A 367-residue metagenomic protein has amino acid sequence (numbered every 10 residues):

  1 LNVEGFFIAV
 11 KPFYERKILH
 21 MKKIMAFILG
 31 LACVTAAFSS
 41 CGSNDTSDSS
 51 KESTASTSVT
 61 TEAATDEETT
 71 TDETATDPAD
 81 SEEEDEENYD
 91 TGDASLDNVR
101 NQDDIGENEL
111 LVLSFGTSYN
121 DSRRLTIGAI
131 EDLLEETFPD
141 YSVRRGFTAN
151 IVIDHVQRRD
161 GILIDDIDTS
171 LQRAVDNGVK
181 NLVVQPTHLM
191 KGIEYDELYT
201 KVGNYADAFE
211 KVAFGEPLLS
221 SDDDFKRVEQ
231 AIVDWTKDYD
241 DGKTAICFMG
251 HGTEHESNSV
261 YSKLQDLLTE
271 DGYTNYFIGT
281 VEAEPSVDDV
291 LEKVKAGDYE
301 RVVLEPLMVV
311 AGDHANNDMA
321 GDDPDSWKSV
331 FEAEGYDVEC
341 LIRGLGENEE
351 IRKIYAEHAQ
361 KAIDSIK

Functional and structural regions predicted by a protein language model:
L1-H20: Short, Lys/Arg-enriched N-terminal segments with co-localized hydrophobic residues within the first ~10-30 amino acids
K22-G30: Sec-dependent signal peptide recognition, specifically the positively charged N-region followed immediately by
L31-T35: Alpha-helical transmembrane segments
A36-S40: C-terminal motif of bacterial Sec signal peptides marking the signal peptidase cleavage site
G42-N44: Bacterial signal peptide processing site
S47-E84: Low-complexity, Pro/Thr/Ser/Glu-rich flexible segments characteristic of extracytoplasmic/periplasmic regions
D72-K367: Active-site-proximal alpha-helix that buttresses catalytic centers in soluble enzyme cores
